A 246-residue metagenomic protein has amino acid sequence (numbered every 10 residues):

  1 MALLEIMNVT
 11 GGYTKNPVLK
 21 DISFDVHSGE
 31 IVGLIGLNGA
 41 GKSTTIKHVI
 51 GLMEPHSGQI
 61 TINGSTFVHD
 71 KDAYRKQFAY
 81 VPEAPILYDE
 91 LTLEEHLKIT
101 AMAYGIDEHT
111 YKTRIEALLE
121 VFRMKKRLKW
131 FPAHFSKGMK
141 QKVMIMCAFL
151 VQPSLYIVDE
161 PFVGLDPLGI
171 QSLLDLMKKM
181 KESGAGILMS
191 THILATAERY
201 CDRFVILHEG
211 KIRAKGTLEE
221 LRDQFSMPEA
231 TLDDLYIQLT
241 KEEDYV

Functional and structural regions predicted by a protein language model:
G58-H69, A73-Y74: Conserved ABC transporter NBD signature motif
K98, M102, H109-R127: Conserved ABC ATPase "signature" region
F131-G138: Conserved ABC ATPase signature
Y156-E160: Catalytic Walker B motif of ABC-type/P-loop ATPase nucleotide-binding domains
K215-G216: ABC ATPase "signature
